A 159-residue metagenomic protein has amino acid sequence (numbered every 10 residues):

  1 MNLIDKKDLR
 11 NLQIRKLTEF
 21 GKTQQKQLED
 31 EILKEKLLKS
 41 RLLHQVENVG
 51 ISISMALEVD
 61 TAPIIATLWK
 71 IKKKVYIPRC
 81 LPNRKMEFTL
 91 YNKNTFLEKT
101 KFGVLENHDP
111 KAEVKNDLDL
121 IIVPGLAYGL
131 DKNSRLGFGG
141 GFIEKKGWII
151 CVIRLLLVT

Functional and structural regions predicted by a protein language model:
M1-D8, R15-E19, K111, N116-I121 (+3 more regions): Surface-exposed, charge/polar-rich loops and edge strands
M1-N116: N-terminal active-site beta-alpha-beta segment that forms phosphate/nucleotide-binding and substrate-recognition loops
I51, V123-P124: Redox-cofactor binding/interface segments in oxidoreductases and associated redox assembly factors
M55-L57, L126-G129: Short glycine-rich anion-binding loops that position phosphate/pyrophosphate groups of nucleotides and phosphorylated
Y128-F138: Glycine/threonine-rich flexible loop motifs
